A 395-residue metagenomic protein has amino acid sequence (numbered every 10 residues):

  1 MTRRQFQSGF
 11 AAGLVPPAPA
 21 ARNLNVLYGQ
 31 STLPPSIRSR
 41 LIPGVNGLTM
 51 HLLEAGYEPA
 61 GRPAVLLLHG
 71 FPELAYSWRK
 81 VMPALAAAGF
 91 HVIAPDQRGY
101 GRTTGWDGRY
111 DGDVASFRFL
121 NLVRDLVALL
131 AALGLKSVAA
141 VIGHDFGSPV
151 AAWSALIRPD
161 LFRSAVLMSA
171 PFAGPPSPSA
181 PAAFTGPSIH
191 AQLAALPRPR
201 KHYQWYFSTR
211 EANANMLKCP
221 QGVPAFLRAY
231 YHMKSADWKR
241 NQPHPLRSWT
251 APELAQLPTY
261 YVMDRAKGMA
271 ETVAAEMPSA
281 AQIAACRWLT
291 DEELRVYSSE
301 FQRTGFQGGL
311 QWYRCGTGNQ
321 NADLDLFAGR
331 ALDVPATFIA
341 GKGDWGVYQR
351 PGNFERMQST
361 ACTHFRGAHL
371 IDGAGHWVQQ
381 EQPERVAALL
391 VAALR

Functional and structural regions predicted by a protein language model:
M1, Q5-N23: N-terminal export signals
L24-S39, M50, E58, A64 (+2 more regions): Flexible "cap/lid" subdomain of the alpha/beta-hydrolase fold that forms the substrate-access gate
V45-G47: Glycine-centered tight beta-turn/hairpin loop motif at sheet-sheet or coil-to-beta transitions
A55-W106, H144-F146: Conserved HGGG/HGGXW glycine-rich cap/lid loop of the alpha/beta-hydrolase fold
G70, R118, D145, E381-Q382: Active-site helix-initiating loop/hinge in glycosyltransferases
L126, V386, L390: Hydrophobic "lid"/C-terminal helical patch of Rossmann-like NAD(P)-dependent dehydrogenase/epimerase domains
A229, L389-A393: C-terminal alpha-helix
A374-Q382: Catalytic histidine-centered segment of alpha/beta-hydrolase-like enzymes
